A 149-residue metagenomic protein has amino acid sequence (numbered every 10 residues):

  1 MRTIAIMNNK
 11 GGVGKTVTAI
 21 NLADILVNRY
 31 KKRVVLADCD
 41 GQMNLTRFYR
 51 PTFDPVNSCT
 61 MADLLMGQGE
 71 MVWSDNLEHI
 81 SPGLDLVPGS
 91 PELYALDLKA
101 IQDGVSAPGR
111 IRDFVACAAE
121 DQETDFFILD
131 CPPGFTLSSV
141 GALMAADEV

Functional and structural regions predicted by a protein language model:
M1-V149: P-loop NTP-binding core
